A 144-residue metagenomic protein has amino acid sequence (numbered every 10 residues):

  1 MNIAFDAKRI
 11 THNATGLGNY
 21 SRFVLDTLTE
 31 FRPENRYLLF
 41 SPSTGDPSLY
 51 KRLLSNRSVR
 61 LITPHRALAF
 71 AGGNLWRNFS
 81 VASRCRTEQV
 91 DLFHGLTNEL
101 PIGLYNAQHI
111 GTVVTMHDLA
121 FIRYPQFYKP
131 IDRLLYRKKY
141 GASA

Functional and structural regions predicted by a protein language model:
M1-A144: Carbohydrate transferase catalytic cores enriched for Leloir-type hexosyltransferases
